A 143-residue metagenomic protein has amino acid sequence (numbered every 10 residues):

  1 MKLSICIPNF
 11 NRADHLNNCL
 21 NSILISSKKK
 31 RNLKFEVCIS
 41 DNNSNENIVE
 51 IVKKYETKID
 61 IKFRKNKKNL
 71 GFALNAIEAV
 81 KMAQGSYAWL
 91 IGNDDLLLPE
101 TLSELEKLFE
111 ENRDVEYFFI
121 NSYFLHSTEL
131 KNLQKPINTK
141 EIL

Functional and structural regions predicted by a protein language model:
K2-S4, E36: Cell-envelope/extracellular polymer assembly enzymes that use nucleotide-activated donors
N11, I23, N42-S44, L70: Conserved short acidic donor-positioning loop in nucleotide-sugar-dependent glycosyltransferases
R12-S27: Short, well-formed alpha-helical segments that are part of the catalytic scaffolds of diverse glycosyltransferases
D41-E50, K68, G92: A conserved acidic beta->alpha catalytic loop
E46-K54, L96, E100: Acidic helix N-cap motif at the loop->helix transition within catalytic regions of sugar-transfer enzymes
N66-A83: Glycine-rich, basic loop-to-helix element that forms the pyrophosphate-binding segment of sugar-nucleotide handling
A88: Short aromatic/hydrophobic "clamp" motif used to bind/position activated sugar donors
E100-P136: Conserved donor NDP-sugar-binding/catalytic core segment of glycosyltransferases
